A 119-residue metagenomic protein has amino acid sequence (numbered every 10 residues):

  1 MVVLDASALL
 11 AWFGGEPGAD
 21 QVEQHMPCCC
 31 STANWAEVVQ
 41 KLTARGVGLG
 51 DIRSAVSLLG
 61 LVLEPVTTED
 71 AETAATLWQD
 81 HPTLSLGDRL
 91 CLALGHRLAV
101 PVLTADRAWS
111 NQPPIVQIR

Functional and structural regions predicted by a protein language model:
M1-C30, K41-S54: Short, well-structured N-terminal submotif of metal-dependent ribonuclease cores
L4-D5, C30-T32, L84-L86, D106-R107 (+1 more regions): Histidine- and aromatic-rich ligand-binding microenvironments
A8-L9, N34, D70, L90-C91 (+1 more regions): Alpha-helix capping/helix-boundary segments
M26-P27, G60, P82, A99: Residue-level detector of structured alpha->beta connecting loops
S57-H81: Acidic catalytic patch
L92, H96-R119: Acidic, PIN/NYN-like endoribonuclease modules and their adjacent C-terminal/linker elements
